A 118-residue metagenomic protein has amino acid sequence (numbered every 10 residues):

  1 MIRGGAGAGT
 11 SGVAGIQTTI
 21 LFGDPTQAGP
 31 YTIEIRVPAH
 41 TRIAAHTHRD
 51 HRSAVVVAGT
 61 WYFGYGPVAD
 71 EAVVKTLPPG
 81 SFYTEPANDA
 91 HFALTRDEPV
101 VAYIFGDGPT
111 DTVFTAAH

Functional and structural regions predicted by a protein language model:
M1-Y31, A117-H118: A short, N-terminal "cap"/entry segment at the start of jelly-roll beta-barrel domains of the cupin/DSBH fold
L21, G80, A102: Divalent metal-coordination and catalytic microenvironments
D24-T26, W61, P67-N88: Short acidic-glycine-tyrosine-enriched beta hairpin
T26, P38-H40, G59, N88 (+1 more regions): Solvent-exposed coil/turn segments that connect beta secondary-structure elements in extracytoplasmic/periplasmic
P38-T41, T47-V68: Glycine- and acidic-residue-biased ligand/ion/polar-headgroup-sensing regions
I43-A45, F63-G64, E85, A90-R96: Short beta-strand His + acidic residue motifs that chelate non-heme Fe in jelly-roll/DSBH and cupin folds
A72-K75, F92-H118: Double-stranded beta-helix
